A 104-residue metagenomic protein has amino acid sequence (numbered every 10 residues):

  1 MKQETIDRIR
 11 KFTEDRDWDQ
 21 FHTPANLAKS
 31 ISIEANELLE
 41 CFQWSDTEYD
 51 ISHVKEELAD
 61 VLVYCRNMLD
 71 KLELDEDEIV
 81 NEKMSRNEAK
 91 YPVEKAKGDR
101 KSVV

Functional and structural regions predicted by a protein language model:
M1-V104: Flexible "arm" and connector segments at domain edges
